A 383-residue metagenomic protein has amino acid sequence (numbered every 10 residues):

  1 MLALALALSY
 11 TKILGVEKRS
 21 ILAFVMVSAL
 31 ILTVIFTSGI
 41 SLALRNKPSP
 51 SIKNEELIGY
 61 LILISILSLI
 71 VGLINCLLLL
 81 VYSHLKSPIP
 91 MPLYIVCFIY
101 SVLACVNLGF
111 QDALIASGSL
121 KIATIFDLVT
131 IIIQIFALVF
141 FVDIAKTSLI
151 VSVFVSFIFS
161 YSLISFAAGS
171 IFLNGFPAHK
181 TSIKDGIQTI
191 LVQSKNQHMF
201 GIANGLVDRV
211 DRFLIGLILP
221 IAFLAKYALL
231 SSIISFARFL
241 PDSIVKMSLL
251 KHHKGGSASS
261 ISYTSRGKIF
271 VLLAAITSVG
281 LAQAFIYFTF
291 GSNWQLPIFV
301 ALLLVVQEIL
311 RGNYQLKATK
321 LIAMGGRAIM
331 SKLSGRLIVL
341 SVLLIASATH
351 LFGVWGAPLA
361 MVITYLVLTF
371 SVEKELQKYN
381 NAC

Functional and structural regions predicted by a protein language model:
M1, F24-L80, G255-S278, L333-S334: Membrane-water interface segments that mark the loop-to-transmembrane alpha-helix transition
M1-S38, K195-A222, V342-A346, M361 (+1 more regions): Signature of the first transmembrane helix
A3, A7, V34-I52, L230 (+2 more regions): Helix-loop junctions and terminal segments of transmembrane helices in multi-pass membrane transport/translocation
V16-S20, V81-C97, G280-Q315, W355: Interfacial segments at transmembrane-helix termini and the short loops linking adjacent helices
M26-V34, N204, Y227-K246, A274 (+1 more regions): Transmembrane helix-bundle signature of multi-pass secondary active exporters and lipid flippases
I52, L103-I125, M247, K251-G256 (+2 more regions): Membrane-interface junctions at transmembrane-helix termini in multi-pass inner-membrane proteins
Y94-F98, T124-G175, S231, R336-L340 (+1 more regions): Hydrophobic alpha-helical transmembrane segments
I95, K121-I125, K146-S156, F166-D208 (+3 more regions): Interhelical loop/hinge segments that connect adjacent transmembrane helices in multipass membrane
